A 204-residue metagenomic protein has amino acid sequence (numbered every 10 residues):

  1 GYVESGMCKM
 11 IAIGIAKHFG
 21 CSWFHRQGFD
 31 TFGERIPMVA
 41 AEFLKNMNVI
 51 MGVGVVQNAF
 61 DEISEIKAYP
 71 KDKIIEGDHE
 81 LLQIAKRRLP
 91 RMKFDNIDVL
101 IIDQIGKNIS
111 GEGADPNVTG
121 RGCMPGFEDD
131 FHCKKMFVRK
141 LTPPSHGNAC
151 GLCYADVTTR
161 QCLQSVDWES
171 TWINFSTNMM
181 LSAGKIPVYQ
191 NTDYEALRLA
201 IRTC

Functional and structural regions predicted by a protein language model:
Y2-G106, D129-F131: Conserved, well-structured core segments that form the ligand-binding/active-site neighborhood of functional domains
S110: Hard-cation-handling environments
N117-R121, P125-C204: C-terminal non-catalytic interaction/assembly regions of soluble proteins
